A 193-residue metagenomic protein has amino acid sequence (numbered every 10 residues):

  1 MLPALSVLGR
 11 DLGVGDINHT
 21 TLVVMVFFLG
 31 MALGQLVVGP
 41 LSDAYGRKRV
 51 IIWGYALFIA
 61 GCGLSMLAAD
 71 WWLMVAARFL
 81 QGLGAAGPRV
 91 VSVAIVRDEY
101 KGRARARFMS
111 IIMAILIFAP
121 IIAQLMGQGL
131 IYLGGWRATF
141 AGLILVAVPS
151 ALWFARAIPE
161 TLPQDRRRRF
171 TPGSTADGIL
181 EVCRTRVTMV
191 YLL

Functional and structural regions predicted by a protein language model:
A4-L33: Extracellular/periplasmic helix-loop-helix junction of adjacent transmembrane segments in MFS-like secondary
V14, G46, L67-L73, G84 (+1 more regions): Helix-breaking motifs and short loop linkers at transmembrane-helix boundaries and internal kinks in secondary membrane
A32-W72: Conserved MFS/SLC helix-loop-helix module at the cytosolic interface between two early adjacent transmembrane helices
Y55, I59-C62, A77-R78, I144-A151: A generic transmembrane-helix signature of 12-TM secondary carrier transporters
D70-R78, V190-Y191: Short hydrophobic/alpha-helical segments at membrane-entry points of transmembrane helices in Major Facilitator
L73, K101-R103, S110-R156: Helix-loop-helix hairpin linking two adjacent transmembrane segments in secondary transporters
A77-F118: Cytoplasmic helix-loop-helix junction between adjacent transmembrane helices in 12-TM secondary transporters
T161-L192: Juxtamembrane intracellular "pre-TM" segments in multi-pass secondary transporters
